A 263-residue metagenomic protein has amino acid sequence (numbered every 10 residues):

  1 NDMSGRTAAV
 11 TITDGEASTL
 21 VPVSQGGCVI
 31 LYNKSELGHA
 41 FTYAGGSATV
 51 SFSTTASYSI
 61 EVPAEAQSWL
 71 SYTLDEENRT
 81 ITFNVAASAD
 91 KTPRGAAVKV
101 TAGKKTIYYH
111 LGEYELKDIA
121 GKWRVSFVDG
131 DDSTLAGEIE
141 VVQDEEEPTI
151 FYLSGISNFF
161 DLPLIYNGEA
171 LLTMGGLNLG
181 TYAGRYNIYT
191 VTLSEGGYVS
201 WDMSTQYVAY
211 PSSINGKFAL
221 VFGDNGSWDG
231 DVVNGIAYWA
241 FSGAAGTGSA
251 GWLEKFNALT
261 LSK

Functional and structural regions predicted by a protein language model:
N1, T54-T82: Surface-exposed binding patches on compact interaction domains or structured appendages
M3-T7, S47, N78, K91-G95 (+1 more regions): Extracellular Ig-like/FN3 beta-sandwich strand-entry sites
S4-G15, T92-K104: A short beta-strand micro-motif common to beta-rich folds, especially ectodomain repeats
G15-A17, P63-S68, D75-E77, G103-K105 (+3 more regions): Change "in extracellular beta-sheet-rich domains … of secreted and cell-surface proteins" to "in beta-sheet-rich domains
Q25-Y32, E113-I119: Extracellular interdomain linker/stem segments of modular secreted and single-pass surface proteins
Y32-E65: Solvent-exposed, low-complexity, repeat-rich "mucin-like" stalks and linkers
Y114-K263: Ser/Thr/Gly/Pro-rich, low-complexity flexible regions
